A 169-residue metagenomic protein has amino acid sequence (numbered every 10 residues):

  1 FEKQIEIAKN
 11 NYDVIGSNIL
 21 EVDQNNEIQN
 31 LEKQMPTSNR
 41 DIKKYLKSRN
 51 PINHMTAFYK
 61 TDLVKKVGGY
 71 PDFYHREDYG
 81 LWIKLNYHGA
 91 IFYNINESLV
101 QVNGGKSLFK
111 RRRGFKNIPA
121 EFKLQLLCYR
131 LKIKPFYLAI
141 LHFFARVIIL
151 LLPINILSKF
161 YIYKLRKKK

Functional and structural regions predicted by a protein language model:
F1-N30: Conserved donor NDP-sugar-binding/catalytic core segment of glycosyltransferases
E6-I7, K44, L127: Surface-exposed charged/polar residues within alpha-helices that form helix-capping/stabilizing sites and interaction
A8, Y12, L31-E32, I91-Y93 (+1 more regions): A generic structural signal for ordered secondary structure
G16, N26, G68-G69, K132: Glycine-centered small-residue hotspots that permit tight backbone geometry or close packing
D23, L31-F115: Conserved nucleotide-sugar donor-binding catalytic segment
Y74-H75, G80-I83, Y87, F92-K169: C-terminal subregions of glycosyltransferases and related glycan-biosynthesis enzymes
